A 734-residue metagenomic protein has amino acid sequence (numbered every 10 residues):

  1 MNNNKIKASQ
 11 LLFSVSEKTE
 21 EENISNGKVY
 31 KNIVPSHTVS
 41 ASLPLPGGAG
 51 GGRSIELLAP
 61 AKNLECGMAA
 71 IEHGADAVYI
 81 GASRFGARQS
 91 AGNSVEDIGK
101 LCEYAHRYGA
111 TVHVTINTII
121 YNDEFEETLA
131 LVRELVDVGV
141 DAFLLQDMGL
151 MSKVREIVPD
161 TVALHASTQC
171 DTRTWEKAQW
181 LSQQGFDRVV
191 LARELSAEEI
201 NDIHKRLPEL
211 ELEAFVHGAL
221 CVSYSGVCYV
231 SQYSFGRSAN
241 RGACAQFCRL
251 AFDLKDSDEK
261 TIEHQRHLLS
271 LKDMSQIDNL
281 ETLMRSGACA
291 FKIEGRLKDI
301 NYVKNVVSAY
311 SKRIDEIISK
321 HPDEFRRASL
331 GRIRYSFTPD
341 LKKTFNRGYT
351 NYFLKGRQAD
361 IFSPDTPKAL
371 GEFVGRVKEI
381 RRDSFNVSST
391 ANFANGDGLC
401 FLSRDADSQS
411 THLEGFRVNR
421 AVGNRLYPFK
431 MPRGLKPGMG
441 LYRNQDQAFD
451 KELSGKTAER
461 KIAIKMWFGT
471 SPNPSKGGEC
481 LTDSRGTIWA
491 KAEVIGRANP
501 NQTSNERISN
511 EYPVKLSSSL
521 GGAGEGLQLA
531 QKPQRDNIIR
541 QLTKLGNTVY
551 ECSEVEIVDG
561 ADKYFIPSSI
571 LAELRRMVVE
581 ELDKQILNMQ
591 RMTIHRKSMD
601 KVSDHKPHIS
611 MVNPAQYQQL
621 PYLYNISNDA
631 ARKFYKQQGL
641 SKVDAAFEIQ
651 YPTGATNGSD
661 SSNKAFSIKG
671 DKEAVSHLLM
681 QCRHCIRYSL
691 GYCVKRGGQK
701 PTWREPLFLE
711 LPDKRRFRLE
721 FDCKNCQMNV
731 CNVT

Functional and structural regions predicted by a protein language model:
N2-E20, N26-I33, R53-E72, A77-A87 (+8 more regions): Surface-exposed amphipathic alpha-helical tracts and adjacent flexible/coil segments at the periphery of soluble enzymes
G47: Conserved active-site aspartate in kinases
A91: Conserved non-cysteine loop/helix-boundary elements of the Radical SAM core domain that shape
S94: Short, conserved glycine- and acidic-residue-centered signature motifs in active-site or ligand-binding loops
G149-L150: Alpha-helix capping/helix-boundary segments
V158: Conserved phosphotransfer cores of two-component systems
S167-W175, V190-A192: Aromatic/His-enriched, Gly/Pro-containing loop or helix-boundary segments that lie immediately adjacent to catalytic
